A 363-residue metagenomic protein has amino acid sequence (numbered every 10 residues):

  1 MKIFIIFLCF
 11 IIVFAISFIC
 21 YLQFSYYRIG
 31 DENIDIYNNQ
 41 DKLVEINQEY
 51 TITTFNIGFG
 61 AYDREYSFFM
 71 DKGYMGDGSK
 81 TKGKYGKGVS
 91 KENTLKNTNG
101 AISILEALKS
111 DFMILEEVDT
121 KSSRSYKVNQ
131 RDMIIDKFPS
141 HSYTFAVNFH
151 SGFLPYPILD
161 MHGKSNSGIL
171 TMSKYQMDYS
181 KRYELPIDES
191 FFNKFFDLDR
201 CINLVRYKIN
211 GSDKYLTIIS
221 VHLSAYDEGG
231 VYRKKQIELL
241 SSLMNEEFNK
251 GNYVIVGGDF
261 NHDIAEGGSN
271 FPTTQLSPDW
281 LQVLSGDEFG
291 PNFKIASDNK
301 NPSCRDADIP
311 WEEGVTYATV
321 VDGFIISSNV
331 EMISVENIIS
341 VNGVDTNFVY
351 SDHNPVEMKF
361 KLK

Functional and structural regions predicted by a protein language model:
K2-S140, F145-Y156, D160-N166: N-terminal, active-site-proximal structural segment of metallo-dependent hydrolase catalytic domains
I6, A15-K42, R206, M244-I255 (+1 more regions): Metal-dependent phosphoester-hydrolase catalytic domains
I29-E32, H150-Y215, S220: A well-ordered secondary-structure block
V44-N47, E106-A107, D136, H162-S165 (+5 more regions): Extracellular/periplasmic catalytic domains that process cell-envelope and extracellular macromolecules
T51-I57, G83-K87, N97-K127, M172 (+5 more regions): Active-site beta-strand/loop signature of hydrolases that rely on acidic residues for catalysis
G60-A61, T120-S123, S151-L154, S190 (+3 more regions): Active-site environment of divalent metal-dependent phosphoester hydrolases
D63-F68, K127, P155-L159, E184 (+3 more regions): Short aromatic-enriched loop/helix-cap "lid" or pocket-rim segments at secondary-structure transitions that line
K84-S90, V118-S122, L185-K194, H222-V231: Surface-exposed cleft-lining segments at the edges of enzyme active sites
